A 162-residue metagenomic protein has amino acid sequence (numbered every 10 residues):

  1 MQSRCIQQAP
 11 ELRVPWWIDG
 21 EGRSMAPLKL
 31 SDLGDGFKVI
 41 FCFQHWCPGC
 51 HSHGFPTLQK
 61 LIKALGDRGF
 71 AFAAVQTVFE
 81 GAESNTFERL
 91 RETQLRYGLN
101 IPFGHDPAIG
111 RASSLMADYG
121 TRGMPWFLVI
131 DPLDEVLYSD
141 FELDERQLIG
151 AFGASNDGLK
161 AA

Functional and structural regions predicted by a protein language model:
M1-S31, S52: N-terminal "domain-start" segment that seeds a small globular fold
P27-L33, S114-Y119: Short amphipathic alpha-helix with an adjacent loop that forms part of the alpha/beta core around
G36-F37, S52-Q76: Conserved helix-turn-beta segment immediately C-terminal to the redox Cys motif in thioredoxin-like folds
F37-K38, P125: Alpha/beta-hydrolase fold active-site loops
C42-K60, G81-S84: Conserved redox-active cysteine motifs that mediate thiol-disulfide chemistry, especially di-cysteine Cys-X(1-2)-Cys
R68-N85, L99-G110: Thiol-based oxidoreductase modules, predominantly thioredoxin-like and allied folds used for disulfide exchange
E88-M124: Short, internal strand/loop/helix patches that form the active-site neighborhood or redox-interaction surface
G123-A162: Thiol-/selenol-based redox modules, centered on thioredoxin-like and closely related oxidoreductase domains
